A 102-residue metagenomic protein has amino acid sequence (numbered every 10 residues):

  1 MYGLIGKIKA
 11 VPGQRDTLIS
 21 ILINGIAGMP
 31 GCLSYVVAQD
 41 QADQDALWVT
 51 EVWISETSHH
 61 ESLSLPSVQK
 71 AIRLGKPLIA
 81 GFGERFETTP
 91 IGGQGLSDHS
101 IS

Functional and structural regions predicted by a protein language model:
M1-L47, V52-P66, P77-S102: Short S/T/G/P-rich N-terminal loop/turn motif that feeds into the first structured element of a domain
I72-G75: A conserved amphipathic terminal alpha-helix motif
